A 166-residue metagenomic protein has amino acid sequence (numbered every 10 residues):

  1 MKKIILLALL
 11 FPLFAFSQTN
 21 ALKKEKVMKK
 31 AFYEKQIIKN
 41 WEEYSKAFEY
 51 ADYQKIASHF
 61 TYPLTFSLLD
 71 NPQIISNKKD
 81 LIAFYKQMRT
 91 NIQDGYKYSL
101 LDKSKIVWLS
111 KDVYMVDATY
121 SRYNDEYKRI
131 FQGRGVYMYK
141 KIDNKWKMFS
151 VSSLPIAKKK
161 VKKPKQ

Functional and structural regions predicted by a protein language model:
M1-L22: Bacterial Sec-dependent N-terminal signal peptides
Q18-S58: Short, low-complexity N-terminal intrinsically disordered segments enriched in polar/charged residues
E25, H59-D70: Acidic/histidine-rich, surface-exposed loop or edge segments in extracytoplasmic proteins
Y44, I56-A57, L64, L81 (+2 more regions): Hydrophobic pocket/interface hotspot
T65-S76, N91-D94: A short gly/proline-enriched turn/hairpin at secondary-structure junctions
D80-D125: Surface-exposed, charged secondary-structure patches
Y127-R129: Residue-level signal for glycine
Q132-K163: Short beta-strand edge/turn micro-motifs at domain boundaries
